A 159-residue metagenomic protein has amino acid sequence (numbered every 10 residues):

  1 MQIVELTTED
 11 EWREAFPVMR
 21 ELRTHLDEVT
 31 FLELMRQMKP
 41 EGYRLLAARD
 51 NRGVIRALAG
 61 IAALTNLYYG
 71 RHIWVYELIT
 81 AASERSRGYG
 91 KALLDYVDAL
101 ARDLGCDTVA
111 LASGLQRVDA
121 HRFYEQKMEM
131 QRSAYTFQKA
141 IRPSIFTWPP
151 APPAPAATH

Functional and structural regions predicted by a protein language model:
Q2-G70, L94-Y96, A140, A157-T158: Acetyl-CoA-dependent GNAT
G60, W74, I79, A110 (+1 more regions): Conserved beta-strand segments that form the floor/walls of ligand-binding pockets within enzyme and binding domains
L64-V75, R85, Q131-S133: A conserved beta-turn-beta hairpin within the catalytic core of GNAT-like acetyltransferases that forms part
T80, S86-A99, Q126: Conserved acetyl-CoA-binding loop-helix of GNAT-fold acetyltransferases
A81, G114: Residue-level recognition of the GNAT/N-acetyltransferase active site
K91, D103, L115-Y135, K139: Conserved active-site alpha-helix within GNAT-family acetyltransferase domains
L94, A101-S113: Conserved GNAT acetyl-CoA-binding A-motif
F146-P155: Short, charged, solvent-exposed linker or helix-capping segments at domain edges/interfaces that act as flexible hinges
